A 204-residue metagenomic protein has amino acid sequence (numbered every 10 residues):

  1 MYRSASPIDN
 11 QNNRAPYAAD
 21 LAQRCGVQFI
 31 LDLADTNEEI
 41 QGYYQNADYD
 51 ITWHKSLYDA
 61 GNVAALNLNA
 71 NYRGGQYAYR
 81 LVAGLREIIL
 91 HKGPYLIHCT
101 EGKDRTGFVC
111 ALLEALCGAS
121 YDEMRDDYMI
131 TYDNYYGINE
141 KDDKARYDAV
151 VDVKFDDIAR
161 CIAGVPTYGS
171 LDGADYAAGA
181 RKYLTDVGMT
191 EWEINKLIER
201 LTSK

Functional and structural regions predicted by a protein language model:
M1-L96, F108-K204: Cys-dependent protein tyrosine phosphatase-like superfamily
E101, R105-T106: Ser/Thr-glycine-rich phosphate-binding loops at phosphate-binding pockets of nucleotides, nucleotide cofactors
